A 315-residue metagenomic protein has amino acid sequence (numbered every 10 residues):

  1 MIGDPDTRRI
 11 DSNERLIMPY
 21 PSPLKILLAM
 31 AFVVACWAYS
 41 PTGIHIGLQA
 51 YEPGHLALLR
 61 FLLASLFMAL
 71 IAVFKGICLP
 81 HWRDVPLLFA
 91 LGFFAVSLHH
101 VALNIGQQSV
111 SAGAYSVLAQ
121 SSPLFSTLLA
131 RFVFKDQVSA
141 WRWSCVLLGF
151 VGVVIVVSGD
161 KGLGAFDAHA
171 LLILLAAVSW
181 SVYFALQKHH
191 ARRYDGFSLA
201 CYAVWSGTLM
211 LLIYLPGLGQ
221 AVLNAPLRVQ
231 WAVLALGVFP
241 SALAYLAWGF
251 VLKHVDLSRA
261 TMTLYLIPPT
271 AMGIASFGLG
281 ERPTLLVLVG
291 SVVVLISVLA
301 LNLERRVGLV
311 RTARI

Functional and structural regions predicted by a protein language model:
I2-L58, L163-H189, T312-I315: Glycine-/small-residue-enriched transmembrane alpha-helix faces in small-molecule transporters and effluxers
P19-Y20, L28, A57, F61 (+3 more regions): C-terminal-most transmembrane helix of multi-pass membrane proteins
S22-L27, Q49-G54, L58, P80-P86 (+3 more regions): Juxtamembrane helix-entry segments on the extracytoplasmic side of multipass membrane proteins
C36, S40-P41, A69-A119, I155 (+1 more regions): Specific transmembrane alpha-helical segments of multi-pass solute transporters/efflux pumps, especially DMT/EamA
H55-L66, A95, H100-Q137, R142 (+2 more regions): Specific alpha-helical transmembrane segments that line the substrate/conduction pathway and gating interfaces
A57-L59, A114-S121, L186-T208, G237-F277: Helix-helix packing/entry segments at the starts of transmembrane helices
M68, F89, L129, V138-S158 (+5 more regions): Hydrophobic transmembrane alpha-helices of multi-pass small-molecule transport proteins
M68, S126-L128, F132, L163-G219 (+3 more regions): Transmembrane alpha-helical segments that form core, pore/gating elements of small-molecule transporters/exporters
